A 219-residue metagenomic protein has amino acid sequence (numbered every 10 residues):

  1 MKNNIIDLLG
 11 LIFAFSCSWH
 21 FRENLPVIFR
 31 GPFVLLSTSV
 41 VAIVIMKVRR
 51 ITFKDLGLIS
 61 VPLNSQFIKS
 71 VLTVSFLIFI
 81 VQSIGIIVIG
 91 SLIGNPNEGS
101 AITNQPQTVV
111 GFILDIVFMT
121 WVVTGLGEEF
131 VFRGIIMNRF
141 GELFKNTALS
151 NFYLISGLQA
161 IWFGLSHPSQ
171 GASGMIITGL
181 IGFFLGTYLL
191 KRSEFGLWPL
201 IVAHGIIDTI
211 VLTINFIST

Functional and structural regions predicted by a protein language model:
K2-F53: Alpha-helical transmembrane segments in multi-pass membrane proteins
N4, L8-S16, L35-S39, V71-S83 (+8 more regions): Alpha-helical transmembrane spans of integral membrane proteins, capturing the lipid-embedded, hydrophobic core of TM
A14, S18-W19, V41-M46, Q82 (+5 more regions): Structural signal for membrane-spanning alpha-helices in multi-pass inner-membrane proteins, emphasizing helix cores
E23, R50-K54, G90-E98, P168-A172 (+2 more regions): Transmembrane helix-loop junctions in multipass membrane proteins, especially transporters and channels
P26-F33, S100-T103, M175-L185: Non-cytosolic membrane-interface motifs at loop->transmembrane helix junctions
V40-T52, V88, V131-R139: Membrane-water interface of transmembrane alpha-helices
K54-T124, E142: Juxtamembrane helix-loop-helix connectors linking adjacent transmembrane helices in multi-pass membrane enzymes
V110-T219: Transmembrane helix-loop-helix hairpins at the membrane interface of multi-pass integral membrane proteins
